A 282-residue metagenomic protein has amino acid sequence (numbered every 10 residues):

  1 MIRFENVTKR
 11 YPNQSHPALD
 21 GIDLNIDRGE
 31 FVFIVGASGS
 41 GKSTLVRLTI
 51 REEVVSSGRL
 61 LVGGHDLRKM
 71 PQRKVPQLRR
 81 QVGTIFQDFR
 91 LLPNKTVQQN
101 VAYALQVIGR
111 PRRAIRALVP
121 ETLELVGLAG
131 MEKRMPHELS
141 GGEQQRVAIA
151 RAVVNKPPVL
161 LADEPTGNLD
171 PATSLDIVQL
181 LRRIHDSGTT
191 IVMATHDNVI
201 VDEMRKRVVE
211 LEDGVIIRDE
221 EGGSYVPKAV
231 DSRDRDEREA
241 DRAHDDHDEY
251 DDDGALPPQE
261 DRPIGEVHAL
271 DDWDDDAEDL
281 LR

Functional and structural regions predicted by a protein language model:
M1, K9-G21, P71-K74: A short, flexible loop at the N-terminus of ABC-type nucleotide-binding domains that lies
I50: Helix-to-loop junction immediately C-terminal to a conserved catalytic motif
G58-D66: Conserved ABC transporter NBD signature motif
K95-Y103: Short coil-to-helix segment of the ABC ATPase nucleotide-binding domain corresponding to the Q-loop/switch region
M135-L139, E143-Q145: Conserved ABC ATPase signature
V154-P158: A short, proline-enriched helix->beta-strand linker immediately N-terminal to the Walker B motif in ABC-type P-loop
L160-D163: Catalytic Walker B motif of ABC-type/P-loop ATPase nucleotide-binding domains
